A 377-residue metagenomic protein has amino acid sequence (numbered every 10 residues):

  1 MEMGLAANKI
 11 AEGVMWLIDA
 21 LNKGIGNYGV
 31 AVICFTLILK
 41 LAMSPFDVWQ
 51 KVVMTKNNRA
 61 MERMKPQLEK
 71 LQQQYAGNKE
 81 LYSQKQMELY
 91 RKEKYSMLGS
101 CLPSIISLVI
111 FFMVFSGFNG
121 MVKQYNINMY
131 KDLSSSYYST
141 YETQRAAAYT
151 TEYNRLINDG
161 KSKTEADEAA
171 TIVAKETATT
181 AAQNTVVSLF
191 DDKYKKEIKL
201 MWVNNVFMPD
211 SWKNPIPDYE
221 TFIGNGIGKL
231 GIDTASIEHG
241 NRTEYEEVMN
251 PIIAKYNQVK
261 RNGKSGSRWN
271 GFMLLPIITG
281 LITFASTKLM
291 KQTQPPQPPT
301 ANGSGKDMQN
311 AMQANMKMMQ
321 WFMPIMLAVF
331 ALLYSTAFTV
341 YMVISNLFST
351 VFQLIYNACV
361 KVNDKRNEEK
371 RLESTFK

Functional and structural regions predicted by a protein language model:
M1-K377: Helix-loop-helix
